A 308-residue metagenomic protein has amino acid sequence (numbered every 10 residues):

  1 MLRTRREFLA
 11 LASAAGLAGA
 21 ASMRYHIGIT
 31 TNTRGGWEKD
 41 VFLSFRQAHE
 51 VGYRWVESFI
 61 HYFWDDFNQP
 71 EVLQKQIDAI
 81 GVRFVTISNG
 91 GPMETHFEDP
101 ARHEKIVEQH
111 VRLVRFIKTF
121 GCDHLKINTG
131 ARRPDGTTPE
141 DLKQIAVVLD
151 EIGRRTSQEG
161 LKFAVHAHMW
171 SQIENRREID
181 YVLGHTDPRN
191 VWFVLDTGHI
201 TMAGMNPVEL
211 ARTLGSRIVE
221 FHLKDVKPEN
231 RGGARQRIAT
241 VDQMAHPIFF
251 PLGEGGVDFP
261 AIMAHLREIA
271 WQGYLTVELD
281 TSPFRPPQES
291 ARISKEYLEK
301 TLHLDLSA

Functional and structural regions predicted by a protein language model:
M1-G16: N-terminal secretory signal peptides and thylakoid transit peptides that target proteins across membranes
A12-M23, R83, H96-F193, E289 (+1 more regions): Active-site acidic/histidine proton-transfer and metal-coordination neighborhood in alpha/beta enzyme cores
R34-K39, F59-P70, E94-F97, R132-T137 (+5 more regions): Acidic-and-aromatic substrate-binding clefts and catalytic sites of carbohydrate-active enzymes
G36-A48, K105-V114, A203-L210, F259: Short, acidic/polar
L43-H61: Catalytic domains of carbohydrate-active enzymes, especially glycoside hydrolases
F45-E50, F67-T86, R112-G121, D150-Q158 (+3 more regions): Acidic (Asp/Glu)-rich catalytic clusters
A48, V56, I77, I117 (+6 more regions): Conserved, mostly hydrophobic/aromatic
W55-V56, I87, E151-G256, L306: Acidic/histidine-rich catalytic cores of soluble enzymes
